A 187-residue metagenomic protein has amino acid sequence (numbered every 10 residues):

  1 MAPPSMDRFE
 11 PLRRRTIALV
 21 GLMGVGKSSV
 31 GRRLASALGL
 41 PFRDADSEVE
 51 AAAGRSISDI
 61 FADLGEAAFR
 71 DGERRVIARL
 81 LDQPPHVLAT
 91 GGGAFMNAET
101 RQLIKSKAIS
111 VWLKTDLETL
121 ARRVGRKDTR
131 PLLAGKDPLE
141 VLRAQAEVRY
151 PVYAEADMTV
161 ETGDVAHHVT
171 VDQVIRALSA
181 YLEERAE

Functional and structural regions predicted by a protein language model:
A2-L12, R33, A37, E147-E187: NTP-dependent small-molecule kinase module
L19: Hydrophobic anchor at the beta1->P-loop junction of P-loop NTPases
G24: Walker A (P-loop) phosphate-binding loop of P-loop NTPases
K27: Conserved lysine of the Walker
V30: Hydrophobic positions on the alpha1 helix immediately C-terminal to the Walker A/P-loop
P41-K105, T129-R130, V152: ATP-dependent small-molecule kinase phosphotransfer cores that center on conserved nucleotide phosphate-binding segments
S106-P151: A glycine- and Lys/Arg-enriched "phosphate-lid" helix/loop adjacent to the NTP-binding pocket of small-molecule kinases
